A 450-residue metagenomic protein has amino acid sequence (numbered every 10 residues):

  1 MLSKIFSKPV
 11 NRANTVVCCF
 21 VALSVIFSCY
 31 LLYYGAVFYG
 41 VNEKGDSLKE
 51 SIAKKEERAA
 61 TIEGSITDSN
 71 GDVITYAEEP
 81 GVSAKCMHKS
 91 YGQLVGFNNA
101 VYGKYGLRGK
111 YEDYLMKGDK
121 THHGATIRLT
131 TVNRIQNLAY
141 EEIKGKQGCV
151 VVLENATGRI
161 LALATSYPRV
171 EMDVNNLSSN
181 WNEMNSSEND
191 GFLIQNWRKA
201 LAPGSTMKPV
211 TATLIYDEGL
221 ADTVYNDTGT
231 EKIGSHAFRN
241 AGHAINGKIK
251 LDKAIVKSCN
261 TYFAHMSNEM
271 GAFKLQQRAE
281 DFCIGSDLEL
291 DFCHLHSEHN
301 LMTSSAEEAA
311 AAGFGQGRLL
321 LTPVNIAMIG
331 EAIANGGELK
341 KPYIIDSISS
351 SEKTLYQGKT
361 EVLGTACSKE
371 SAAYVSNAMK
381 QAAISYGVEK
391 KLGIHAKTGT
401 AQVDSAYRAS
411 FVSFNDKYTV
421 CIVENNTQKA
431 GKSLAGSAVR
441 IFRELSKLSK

Functional and structural regions predicted by a protein language model:
M1-N180, G191, A200, K274-D281 (+1 more regions): Periplasmic/cell-envelope proteins involved in peptidoglycan metabolism and beta-lactam response
L2, N70, A156-S205, V210-T427 (+1 more regions): Beta-lactam-recognizing serine transpeptidase/beta-lactamase-like catalytic domain environment
